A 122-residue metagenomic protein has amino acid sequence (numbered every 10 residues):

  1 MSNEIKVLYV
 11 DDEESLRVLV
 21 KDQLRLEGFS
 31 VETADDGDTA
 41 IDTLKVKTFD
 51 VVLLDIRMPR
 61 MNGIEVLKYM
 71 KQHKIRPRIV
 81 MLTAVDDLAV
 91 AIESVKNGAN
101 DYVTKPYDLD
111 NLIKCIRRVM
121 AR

Functional and structural regions predicted by a protein language model:
E4-S15, V20-L24, V52, M70: Conserved acidic segment of CheY-like receiver
T33-V51, Q72: Acidic, metal-coordinating helix/loop segments flanking the phosphotransfer/catalytic sites of two-component signaling
D36-T39, N62-E65, D86: Acidic catalytic/metal-coordinating carboxylates
D42, I64-R76, E93: Short amphipathic alpha-helix used as the core "switch/output" element in two-component signaling
M58: Receiver (REC) domain active-site loop signature in two-component systems and cognate sites in sensor histidine kinases
Y107-R117: C-terminal output helix
